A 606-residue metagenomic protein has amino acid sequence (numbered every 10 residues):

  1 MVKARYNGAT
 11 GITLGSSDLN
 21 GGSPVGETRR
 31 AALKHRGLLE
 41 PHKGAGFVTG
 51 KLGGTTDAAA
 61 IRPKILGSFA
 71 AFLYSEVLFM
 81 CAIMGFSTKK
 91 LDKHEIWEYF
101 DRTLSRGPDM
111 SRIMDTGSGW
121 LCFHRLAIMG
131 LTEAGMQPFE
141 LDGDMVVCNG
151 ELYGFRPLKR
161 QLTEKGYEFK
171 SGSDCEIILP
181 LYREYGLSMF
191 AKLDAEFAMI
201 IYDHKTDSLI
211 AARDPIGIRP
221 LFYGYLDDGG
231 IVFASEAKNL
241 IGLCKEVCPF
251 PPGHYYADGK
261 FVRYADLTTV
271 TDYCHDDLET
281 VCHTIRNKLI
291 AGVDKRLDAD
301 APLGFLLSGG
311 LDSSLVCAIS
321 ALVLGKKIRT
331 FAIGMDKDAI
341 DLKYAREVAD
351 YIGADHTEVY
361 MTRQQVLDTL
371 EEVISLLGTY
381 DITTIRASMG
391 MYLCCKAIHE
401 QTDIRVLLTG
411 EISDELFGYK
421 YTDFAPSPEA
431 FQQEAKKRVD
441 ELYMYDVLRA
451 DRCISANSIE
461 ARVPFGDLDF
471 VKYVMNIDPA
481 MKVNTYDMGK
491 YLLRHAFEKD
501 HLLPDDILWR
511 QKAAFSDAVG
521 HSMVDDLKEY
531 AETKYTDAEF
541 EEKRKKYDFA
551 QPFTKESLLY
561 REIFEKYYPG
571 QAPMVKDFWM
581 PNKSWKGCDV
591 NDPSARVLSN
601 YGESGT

Functional and structural regions predicted by a protein language model:
M1-K3, I12, V25-E27, V48: Hydrophobic alpha-helical signal/anchor motif
A4-R5, S16-D18, A32, L38: Intrinsic low-complexity, disordered N-terminal segments enriched in polar/charged/small residues
Y6, S75-V147, E151, P180-D276 (+5 more regions): N-terminal glutamine amidotransferase
S16-S17, S23, S68, S75: Serine residues within intrinsically disordered or low-complexity segments
G22, R29, H35-L38, G46 (+2 more regions): Short, low-complexity, intrinsically disordered N-terminal modules that encode targeting/processing signals
H35, P41, L52: Cationic, low-complexity basic patches in intrinsically disordered or flexible, solvent-exposed regions
P63-F79: Short, Lys/Arg-enriched N-terminal segments with co-localized hydrophobic residues within the first ~10-30 amino acids
Y74, L78-F79, S87-H94, E164 (+8 more regions): ATP-dependent adenylate-handling active sites, centered on carboxylate activation for C-N bond formation
